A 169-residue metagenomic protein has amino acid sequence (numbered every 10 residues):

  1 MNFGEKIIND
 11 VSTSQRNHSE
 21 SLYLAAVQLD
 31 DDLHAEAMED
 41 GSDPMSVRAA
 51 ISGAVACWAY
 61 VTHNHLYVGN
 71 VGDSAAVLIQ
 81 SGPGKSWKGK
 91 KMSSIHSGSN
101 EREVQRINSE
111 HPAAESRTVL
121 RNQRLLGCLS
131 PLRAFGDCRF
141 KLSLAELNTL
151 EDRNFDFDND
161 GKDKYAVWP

Functional and structural regions predicted by a protein language model:
M1-P169: PP2C/PPM-type serine/threonine phosphatase catalytic domain
